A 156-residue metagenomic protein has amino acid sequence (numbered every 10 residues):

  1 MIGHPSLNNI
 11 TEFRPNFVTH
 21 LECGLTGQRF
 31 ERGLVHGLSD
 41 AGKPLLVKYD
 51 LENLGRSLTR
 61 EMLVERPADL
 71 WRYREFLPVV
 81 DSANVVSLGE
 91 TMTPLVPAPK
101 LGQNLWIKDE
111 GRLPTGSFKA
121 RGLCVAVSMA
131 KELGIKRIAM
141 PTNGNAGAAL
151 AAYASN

Functional and structural regions predicted by a protein language model:
I2-N156: PLP-dependent amino-acid enzyme catalytic core
